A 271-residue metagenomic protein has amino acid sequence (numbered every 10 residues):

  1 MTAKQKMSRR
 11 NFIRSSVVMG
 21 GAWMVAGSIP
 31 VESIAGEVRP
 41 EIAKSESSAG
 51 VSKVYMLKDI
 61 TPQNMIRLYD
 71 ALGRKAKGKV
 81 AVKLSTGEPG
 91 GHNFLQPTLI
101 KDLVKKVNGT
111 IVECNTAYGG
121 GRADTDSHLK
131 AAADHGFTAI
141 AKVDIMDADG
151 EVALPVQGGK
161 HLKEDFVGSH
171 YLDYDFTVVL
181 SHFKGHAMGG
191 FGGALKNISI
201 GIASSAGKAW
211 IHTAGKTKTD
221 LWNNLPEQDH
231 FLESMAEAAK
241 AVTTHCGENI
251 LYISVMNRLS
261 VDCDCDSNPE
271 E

Functional and structural regions predicted by a protein language model:
M1-N11, I34: N-terminal secretory signal peptides
R9-A26: N-terminal export leaders
A22, S33-V38: N-terminal regions of proteins, emphasizing targeting and processing segments when present
A26-E32: C-terminal segment of classical bacterial N-terminal signal peptides
G36, I42-K101, K106, T110-E271: Extended, low-polarity segments enriched in aliphatic/aromatic residues
